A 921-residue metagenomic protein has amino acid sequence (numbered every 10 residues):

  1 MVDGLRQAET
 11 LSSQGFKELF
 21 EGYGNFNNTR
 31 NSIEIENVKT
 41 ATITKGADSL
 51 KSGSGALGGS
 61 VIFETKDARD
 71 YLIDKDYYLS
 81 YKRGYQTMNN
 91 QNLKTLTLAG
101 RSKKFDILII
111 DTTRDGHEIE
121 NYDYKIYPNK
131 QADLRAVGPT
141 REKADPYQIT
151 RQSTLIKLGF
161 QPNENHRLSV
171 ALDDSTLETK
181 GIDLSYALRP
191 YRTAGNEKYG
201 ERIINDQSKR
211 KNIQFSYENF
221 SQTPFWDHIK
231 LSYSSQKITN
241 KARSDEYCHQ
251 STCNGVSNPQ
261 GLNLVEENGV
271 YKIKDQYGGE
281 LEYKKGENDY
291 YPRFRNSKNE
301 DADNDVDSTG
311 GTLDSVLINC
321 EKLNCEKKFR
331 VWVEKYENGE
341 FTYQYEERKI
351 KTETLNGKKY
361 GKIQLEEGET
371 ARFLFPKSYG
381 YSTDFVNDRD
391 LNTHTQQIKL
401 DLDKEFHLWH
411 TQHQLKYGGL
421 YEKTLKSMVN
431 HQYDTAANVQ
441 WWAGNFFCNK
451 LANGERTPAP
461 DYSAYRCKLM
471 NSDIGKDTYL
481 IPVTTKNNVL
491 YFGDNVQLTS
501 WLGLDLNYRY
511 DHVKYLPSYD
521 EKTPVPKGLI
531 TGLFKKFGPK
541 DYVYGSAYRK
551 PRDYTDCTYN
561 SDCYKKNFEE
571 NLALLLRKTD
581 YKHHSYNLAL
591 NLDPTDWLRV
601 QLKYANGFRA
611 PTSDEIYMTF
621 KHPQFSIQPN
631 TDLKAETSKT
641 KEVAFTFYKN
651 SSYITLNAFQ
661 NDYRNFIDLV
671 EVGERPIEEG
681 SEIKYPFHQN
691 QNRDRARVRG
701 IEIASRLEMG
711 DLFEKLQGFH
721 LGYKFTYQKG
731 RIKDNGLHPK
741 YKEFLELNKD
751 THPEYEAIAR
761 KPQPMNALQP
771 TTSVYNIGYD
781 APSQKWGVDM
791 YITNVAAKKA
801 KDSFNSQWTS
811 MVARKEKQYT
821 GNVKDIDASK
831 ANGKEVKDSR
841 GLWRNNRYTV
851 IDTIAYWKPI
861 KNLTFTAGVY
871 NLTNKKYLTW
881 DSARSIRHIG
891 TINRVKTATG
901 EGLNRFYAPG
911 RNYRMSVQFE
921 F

Functional and structural regions predicted by a protein language model:
M1-D70, S185-Y186, V643: Acidic, small-polar-rich N-terminal luminal/periplasmic segments of exported/outer-membrane proteins
V2, R6, L11, F16 (+10 more regions): Surface-exposed extracellular loop regions of Gram-negative outer-membrane beta-barrel proteins, predominantly
A8, Y122, N665, L669 (+3 more regions): C-terminal beta-signal and adjacent terminal beta-strands/loops of Gram-negative outer-membrane beta-barrel proteins
T40-T42, T65-G100, D111: Short strand-turn segments of transmembrane beta-barrel domains in outer membranes, especially the first one or two
T44, K198-P224, T478-T485, E569-Y581 (+8 more regions): Outer-membrane beta-barrel signature, preferentially recognizing the C-terminal barrel domain of Gram-negative
T87-G116, I126-I182, K209-I213, F220 (+5 more regions): Transmembrane beta-barrel wall of Gram-negative outer-membrane proteins
E142-T435, Y653-T655: Outer-membrane beta-barrel domain signature, strongest for Gram-negative TonB-dependent receptors and also present
Q497-W501, Y653, A658-D662, V672 (+3 more regions): Gram-negative outer-membrane beta-barrel transporters
